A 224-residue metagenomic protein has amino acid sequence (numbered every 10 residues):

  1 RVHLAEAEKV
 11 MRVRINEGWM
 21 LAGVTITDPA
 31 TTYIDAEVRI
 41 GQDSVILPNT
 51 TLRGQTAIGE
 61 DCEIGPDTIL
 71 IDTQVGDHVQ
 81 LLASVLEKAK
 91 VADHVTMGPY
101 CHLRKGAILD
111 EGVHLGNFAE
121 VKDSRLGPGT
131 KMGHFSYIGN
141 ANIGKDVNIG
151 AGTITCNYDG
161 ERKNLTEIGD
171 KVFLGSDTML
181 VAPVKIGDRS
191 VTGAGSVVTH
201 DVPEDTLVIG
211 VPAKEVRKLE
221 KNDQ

Functional and structural regions predicted by a protein language model:
R1-T31, A36-V38, D43, D61 (+4 more regions): Terminal amphipathic alpha-helical/low-complexity segments used for targeting or macromolecular assembly
H3, G54, A182-V184: Catalytic cores of large soluble enzymes that bind and process phosphate-bearing ligands
V13, N49, R53-Q55, D67 (+3 more regions): A signal for specific C-terminal beta-sheet/loop modules enriched in small/flexible residues with GP/PG/PP motifs
A30-Q80, S84: Phosphate-binding active sites in nucleotide-utilizing proteins
Q74, Q80-Q224: Glycine-rich hexapeptide-repeat left-handed beta-helix
